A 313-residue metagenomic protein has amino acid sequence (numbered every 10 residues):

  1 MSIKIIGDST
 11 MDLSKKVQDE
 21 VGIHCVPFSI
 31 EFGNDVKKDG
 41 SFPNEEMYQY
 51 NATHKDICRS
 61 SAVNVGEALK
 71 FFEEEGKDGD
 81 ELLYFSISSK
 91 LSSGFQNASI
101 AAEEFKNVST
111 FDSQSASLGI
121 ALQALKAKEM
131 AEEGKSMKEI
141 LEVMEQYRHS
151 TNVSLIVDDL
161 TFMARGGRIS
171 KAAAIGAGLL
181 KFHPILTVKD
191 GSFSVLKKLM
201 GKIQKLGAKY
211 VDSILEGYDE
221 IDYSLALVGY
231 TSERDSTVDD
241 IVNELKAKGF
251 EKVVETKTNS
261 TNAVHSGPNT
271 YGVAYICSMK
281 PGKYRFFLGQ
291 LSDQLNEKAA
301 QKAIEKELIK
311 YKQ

Functional and structural regions predicted by a protein language model:
K4, T10-E31, L91-S109, A116-Q313: Mixed-charge interfacial surface used for oligomerization/domain docking and macromolecular partner engagement
K4-A62: N-terminal glycine-rich anion-binding loop in soluble enzyme alpha/beta folds
Y50-T53, G79-Y84, A102-S113: Glycine/charged-rich beta-loop-alpha catalytic/anionic-binding loops adjacent to active sites
S60-K70: Glycine-rich, highly charged phosphate/nucleotide-binding loops
L69-D80, I214-D222: Glycine-rich phosphate/diphosphate-binding loops that line cofactor/substrate pockets in enzymes
E75-N97: Ordered, amphipathic secondary-structure segments that act as subunit-interaction surfaces in large macromolecular
